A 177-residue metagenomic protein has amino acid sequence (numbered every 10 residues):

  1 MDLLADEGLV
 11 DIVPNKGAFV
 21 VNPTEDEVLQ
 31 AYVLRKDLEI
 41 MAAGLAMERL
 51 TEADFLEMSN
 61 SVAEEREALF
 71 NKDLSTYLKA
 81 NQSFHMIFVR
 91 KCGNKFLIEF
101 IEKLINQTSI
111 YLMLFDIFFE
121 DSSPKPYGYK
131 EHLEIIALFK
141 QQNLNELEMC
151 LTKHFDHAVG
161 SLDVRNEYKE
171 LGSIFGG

Functional and structural regions predicted by a protein language model:
M1-E48, D54, F96, V159 (+1 more regions): Short linear motifs at protein or domain termini
L34-R49, S83-D121: Hydrophobic, amphipathic alpha-helical faces that serve as interaction scaffolds
I40, S61-V62, N71, S83 (+1 more regions): C-terminal all-alpha effector/ligand-binding and dimerization domain of prokaryotic HTH-type transcriptional repressors
M47-R66, F70: Hydrophobic, well-structured mid-protein blocks that either form specific transmembrane helices
E65-H85, V89: Exposed, interaction-prone assembly regions rather than primary DNA-binding/catalytic cores
